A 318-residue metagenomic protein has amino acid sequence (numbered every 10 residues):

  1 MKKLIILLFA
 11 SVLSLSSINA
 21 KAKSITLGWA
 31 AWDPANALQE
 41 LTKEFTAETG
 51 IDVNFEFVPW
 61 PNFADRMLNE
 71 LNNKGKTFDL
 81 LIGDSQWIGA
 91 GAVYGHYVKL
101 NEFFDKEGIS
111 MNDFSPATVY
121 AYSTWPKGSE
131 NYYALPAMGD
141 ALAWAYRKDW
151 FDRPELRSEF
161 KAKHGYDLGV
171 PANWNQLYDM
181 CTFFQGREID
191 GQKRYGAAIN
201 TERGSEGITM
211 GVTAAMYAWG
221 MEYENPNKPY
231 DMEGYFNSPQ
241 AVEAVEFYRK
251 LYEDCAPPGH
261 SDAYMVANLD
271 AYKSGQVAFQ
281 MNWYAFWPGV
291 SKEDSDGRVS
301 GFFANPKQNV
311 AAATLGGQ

Functional and structural regions predicted by a protein language model:
L7-S16: Bacterial N-terminal signal peptides
K21-K23, A47-E48, E130, W150 (+4 more regions): Extracytoplasmic/periplasmic substrate-recognition and gating elements
K23, E40-A117, A121, P154-E155 (+4 more regions): Extracytoplasmic "Venus flytrap"/periplasmic binding protein-like
I25-E40, V58-P61, D140: Extracytoplasmic "Venus flytrap"
S85-A145, G207-G211, F302-G317: Hinge/lid segment of periplasmic solute-binding proteins
I88-A92, Y284-F303: A ligand-binding cleft/hinge motif common to bilobed small-molecule-binding domains
S123-M138, L142, N173-E233, V277: Extracytoplasmic/periplasmic solute-binding protein
Q176-Q185, A214, W219-D262, Q308-A311 (+1 more regions): Glycine-centered hinge/linker elements that transmit conformational signals in sensory and ligand-binding systems
